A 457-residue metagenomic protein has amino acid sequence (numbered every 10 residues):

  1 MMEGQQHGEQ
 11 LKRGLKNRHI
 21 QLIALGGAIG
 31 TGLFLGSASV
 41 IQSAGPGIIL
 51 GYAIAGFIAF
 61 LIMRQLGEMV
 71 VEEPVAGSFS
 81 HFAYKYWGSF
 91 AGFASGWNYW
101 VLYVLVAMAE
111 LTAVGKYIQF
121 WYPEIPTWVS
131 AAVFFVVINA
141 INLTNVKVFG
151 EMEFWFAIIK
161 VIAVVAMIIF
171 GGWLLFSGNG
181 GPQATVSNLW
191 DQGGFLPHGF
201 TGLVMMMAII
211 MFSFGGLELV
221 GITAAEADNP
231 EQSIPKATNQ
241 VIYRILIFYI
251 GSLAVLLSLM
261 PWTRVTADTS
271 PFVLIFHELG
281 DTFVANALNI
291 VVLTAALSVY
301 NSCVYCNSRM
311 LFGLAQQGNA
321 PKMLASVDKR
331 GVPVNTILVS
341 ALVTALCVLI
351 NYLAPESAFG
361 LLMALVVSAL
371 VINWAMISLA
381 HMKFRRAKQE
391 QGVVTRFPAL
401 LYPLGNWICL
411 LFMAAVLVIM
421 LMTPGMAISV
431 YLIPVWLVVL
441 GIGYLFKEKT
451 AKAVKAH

Functional and structural regions predicted by a protein language model:
M1-A38, Q42-G47, A59-R64, A76 (+4 more regions): Membrane-interface "cap" regions at the ends of multi-pass membrane proteins
M1-G8, H81-Y84, E110-A131, A163 (+4 more regions): Helix-loop-helix connectors at the membrane interface of multi-pass transporters/channels
Q6-L11, I48-I49, Y122-P126, I158-I290: Helix-loop-helix junctions that connect adjacent transmembrane segments in multi-pass membrane transporters
K12, L35-S130, F134, V241-I250 (+1 more regions): Extracellular loop-to-transmembrane helix junctions
V75, N98-A113, F214-A227, T282-K322 (+2 more regions): Membrane-helix boundary/coupling elements in multi-pass transport proteins
H81-Y84, G88, F120, M206 (+2 more regions): TM-loop-TM module centered on a large, flexible mid-protein loop between adjacent transmembrane helices in multi-pass
G115, W128-A184, F214-G215, T238-I242 (+4 more regions): Membrane-interface loop-to-helix entry segments
W155, M323-V334, V371-P424, A453-H457: C-terminal membrane-solvent junction of multi-pass transporters and transport-like membrane proteins
